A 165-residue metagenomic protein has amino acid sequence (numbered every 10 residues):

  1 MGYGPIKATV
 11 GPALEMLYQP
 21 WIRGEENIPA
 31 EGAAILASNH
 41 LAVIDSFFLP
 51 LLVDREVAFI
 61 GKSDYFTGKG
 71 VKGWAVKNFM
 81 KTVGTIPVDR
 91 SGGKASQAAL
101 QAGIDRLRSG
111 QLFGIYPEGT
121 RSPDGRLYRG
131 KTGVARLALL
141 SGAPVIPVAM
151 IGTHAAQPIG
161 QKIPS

Functional and structural regions predicted by a protein language model:
M1-R23, R55, V71-V83: A transmembrane-helix-recognition feature enriched in membrane-embedded lipid enzymes and envelope glyco-/phospholipid
T9-G11, T82-R90, P117-R121: Short, basic, glycine/proline-bearing loop/turn elements
E15-R23, A95-Q97, I151-H154: Short gly/ser/thr-rich secondary-structure transition/capping motifs
I28, L112, P123-S165: A cross-family acyltransferase "interaction/gating" segment
A30-G93: Catalytic core of membrane glycerolipid acyltransferases/transacylases, capturing the structured, soluble-facing
A33-I35, L112-Y116: Residue-level preference for the first positions of well-ordered beta-strands
F48-L49, F79, D105, R136-L140: Hydrophobic/aromatic ligand-binding patch that stacks against planar heteroaromatic rings of cofactors or nucleotides
